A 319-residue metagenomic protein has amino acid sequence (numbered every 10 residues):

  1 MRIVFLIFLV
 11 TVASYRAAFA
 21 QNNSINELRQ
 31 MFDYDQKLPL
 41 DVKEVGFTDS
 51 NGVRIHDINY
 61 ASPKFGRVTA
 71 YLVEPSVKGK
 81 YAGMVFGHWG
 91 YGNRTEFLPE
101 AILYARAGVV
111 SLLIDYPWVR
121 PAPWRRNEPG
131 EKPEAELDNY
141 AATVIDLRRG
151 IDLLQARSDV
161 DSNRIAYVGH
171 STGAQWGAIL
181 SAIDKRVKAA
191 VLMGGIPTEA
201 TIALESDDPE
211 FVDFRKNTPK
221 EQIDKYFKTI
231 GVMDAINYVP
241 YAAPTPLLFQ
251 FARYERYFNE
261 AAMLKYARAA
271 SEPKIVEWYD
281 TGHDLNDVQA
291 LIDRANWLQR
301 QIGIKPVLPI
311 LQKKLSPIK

Functional and structural regions predicted by a protein language model:
D33-K78: N-terminal cap/lid segment of alpha/beta-hydrolase-fold proteins
A70, K80-W89: Short beta-strand element of the alpha/beta-hydrolase
G90-R148, A203-F211: Cap/lid segment of the alpha/beta-hydrolase catalytic domain
D159-S171: Alpha/beta-hydrolase fold nucleophile elbow
A178-Q222, W278, N286: Hydrolase active-site cap/lid region
A242-A243, L248-F251: Short beta-strand/loop motif that positions the catalytic acidic residue of the alpha/beta-hydrolase fold
R253-F258, D284: Acidic catalytic loop of the alpha/beta-hydrolase fold
L264-K319: C-terminal catalytic histidine-bearing segment of alpha/beta-hydrolase fold enzymes
